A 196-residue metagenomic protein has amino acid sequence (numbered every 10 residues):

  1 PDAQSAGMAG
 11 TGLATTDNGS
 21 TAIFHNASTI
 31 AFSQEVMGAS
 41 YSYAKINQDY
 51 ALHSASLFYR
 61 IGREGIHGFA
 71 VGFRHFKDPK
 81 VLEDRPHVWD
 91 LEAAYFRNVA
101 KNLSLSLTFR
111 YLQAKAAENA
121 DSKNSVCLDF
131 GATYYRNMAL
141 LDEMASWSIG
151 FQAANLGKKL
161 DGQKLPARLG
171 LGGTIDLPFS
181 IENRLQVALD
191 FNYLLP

Functional and structural regions predicted by a protein language model:
P1-P196: Subset of outer-membrane beta-barrel
